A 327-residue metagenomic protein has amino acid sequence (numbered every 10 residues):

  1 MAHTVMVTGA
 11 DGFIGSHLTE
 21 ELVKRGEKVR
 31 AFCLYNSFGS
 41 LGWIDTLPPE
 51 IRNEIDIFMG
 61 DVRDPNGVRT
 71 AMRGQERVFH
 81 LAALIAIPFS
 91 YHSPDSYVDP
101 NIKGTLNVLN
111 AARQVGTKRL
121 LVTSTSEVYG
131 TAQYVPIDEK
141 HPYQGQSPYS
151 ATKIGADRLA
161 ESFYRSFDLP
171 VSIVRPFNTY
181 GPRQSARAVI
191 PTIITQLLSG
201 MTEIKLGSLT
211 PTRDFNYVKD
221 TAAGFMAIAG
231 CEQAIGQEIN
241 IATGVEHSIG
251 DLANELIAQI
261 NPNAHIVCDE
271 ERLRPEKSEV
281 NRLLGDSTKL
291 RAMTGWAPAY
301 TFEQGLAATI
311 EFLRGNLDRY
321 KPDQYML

Functional and structural regions predicted by a protein language model:
M1-T179, Y300, A308, F312-N316 (+1 more regions): N-terminal Rossmann-like NAD(P)+-binding domain of SDR-like oxidoreductases, especially those catalyzing
L18, I193, A222-A229, A253-L256 (+2 more regions): Hydrophobic "lid"/C-terminal helical patch of Rossmann-like NAD(P)-dependent dehydrogenase/epimerase domains
P49-I55, K140, F167-P170, I194-K205 (+3 more regions): A short C-terminal helix-loop "cap" of Rossmann-like NAD(P)-dependent dehydrogenase/epimerase domains
I154, T179-T192, S199-T202, V218-K219 (+3 more regions): Glycine/proline-rich active-site loop of Rossmann-fold NAD(P)-dependent oxidoreductases
G155, L159, F163, T192-I193 (+2 more regions): Hydrophobic alpha-helix immediately C-terminal to the catalytic Tyr-X-X-X-Lys motif of short-chain
Y180-R187, T210-A222, E238-A258, R274 (+2 more regions): Substrate-binding strand-loop-helix patch in Rossmann-like NAD(P)-dependent oxidoreductase/epimerase domains
S208, Q237-I239, S248-N254, N261-R282 (+1 more regions): C-terminal "lid/loop" region of Rossmann-like NAD(P)-dependent oxidoreductases
A229-Q233, I260, L313-L317: Short, hydrophobic alpha-helical segments
